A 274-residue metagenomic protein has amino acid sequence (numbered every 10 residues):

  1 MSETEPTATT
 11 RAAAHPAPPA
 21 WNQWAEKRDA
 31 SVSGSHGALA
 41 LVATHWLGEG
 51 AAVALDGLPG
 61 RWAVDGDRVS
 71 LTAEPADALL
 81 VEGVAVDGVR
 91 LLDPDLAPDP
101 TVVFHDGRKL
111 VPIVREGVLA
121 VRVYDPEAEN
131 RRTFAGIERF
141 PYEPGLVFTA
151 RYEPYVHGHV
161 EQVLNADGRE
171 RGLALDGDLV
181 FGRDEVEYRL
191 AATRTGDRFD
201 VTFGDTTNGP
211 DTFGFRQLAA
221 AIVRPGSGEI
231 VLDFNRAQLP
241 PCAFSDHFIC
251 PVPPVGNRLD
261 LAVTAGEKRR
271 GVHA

Functional and structural regions predicted by a protein language model:
M1-P19, Q23-E26, H273-A274: Actinobacteria-biased recognition of intrinsically disordered, low-complexity terminal regions
K27, V32-V53, G57: Extracellular/luminal recognition modules and glycoprotein regions
L47-P94, P225: Forkhead-associated
P59-D67, R108-V114, Y188-A192: Broad, structure-driven detector of short, well-ordered beta-strand segments within folded domains
A78, V84-V111, G117, R132: Phosphate/adenylate-binding glycine loop and adjacent helical scaffold
D106-L175, G182: Surface-exposed beta-loop interaction hotspot
V180-G226, N235: Acidic/His-leaning functional-site neighborhoods
E229, N235-A274: Extended, aromatic/histidine-rich regions of cofactor-dependent oxidoreductases associated with respiratory
